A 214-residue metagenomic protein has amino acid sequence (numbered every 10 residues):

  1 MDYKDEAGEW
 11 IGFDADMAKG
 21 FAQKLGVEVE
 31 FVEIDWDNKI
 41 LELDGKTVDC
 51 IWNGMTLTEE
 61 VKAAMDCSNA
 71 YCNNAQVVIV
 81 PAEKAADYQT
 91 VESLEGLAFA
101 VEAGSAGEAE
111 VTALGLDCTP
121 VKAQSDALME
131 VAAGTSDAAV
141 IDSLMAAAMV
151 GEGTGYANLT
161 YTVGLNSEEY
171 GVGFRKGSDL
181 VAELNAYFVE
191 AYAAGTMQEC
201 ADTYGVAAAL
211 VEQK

Functional and structural regions predicted by a protein language model:
M1-G54: Extracytoplasmic small-molecule ligand-binding "clamshell" domains of the periplasmic binding protein/Venus flytrap
D2-A7, A18-V27, V91, G104-Q124 (+1 more regions): Ligand-binding cleft/hinge of the Venus flytrap
A15-D16, E30-L43, A86, A103-S105 (+2 more regions): Short helix-initiation/N-cap motifs at beta->coil->alpha
D16-K24, A82, A103-S105, E169-A208: Extended ligand-binding regions for polar small-molecule ligands
G26-E28, G45-N53, L97, A132-M145 (+1 more regions): Alpha-to-beta junction loops
N38, G54-A64, E110-A113, D137-N166: A ligand-binding cleft/hinge motif common to bilobed small-molecule-binding domains
S68, P81-A98: Flexible hinge/capping segments at coil-to-helix
N73-V80, S143, A147-V189, A207-K214: Periplasmic-binding protein-like
